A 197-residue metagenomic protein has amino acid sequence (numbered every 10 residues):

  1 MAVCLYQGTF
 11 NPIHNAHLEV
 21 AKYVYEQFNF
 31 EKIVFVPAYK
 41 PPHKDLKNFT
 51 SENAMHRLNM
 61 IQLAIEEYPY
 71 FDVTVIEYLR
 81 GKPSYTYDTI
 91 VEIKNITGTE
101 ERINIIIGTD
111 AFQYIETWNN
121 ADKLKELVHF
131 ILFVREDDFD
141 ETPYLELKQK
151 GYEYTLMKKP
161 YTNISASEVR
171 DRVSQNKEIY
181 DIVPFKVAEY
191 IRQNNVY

Functional and structural regions predicted by a protein language model:
M1-Y197: Nucleotidyltransferase catalytic core that binds NTPs
